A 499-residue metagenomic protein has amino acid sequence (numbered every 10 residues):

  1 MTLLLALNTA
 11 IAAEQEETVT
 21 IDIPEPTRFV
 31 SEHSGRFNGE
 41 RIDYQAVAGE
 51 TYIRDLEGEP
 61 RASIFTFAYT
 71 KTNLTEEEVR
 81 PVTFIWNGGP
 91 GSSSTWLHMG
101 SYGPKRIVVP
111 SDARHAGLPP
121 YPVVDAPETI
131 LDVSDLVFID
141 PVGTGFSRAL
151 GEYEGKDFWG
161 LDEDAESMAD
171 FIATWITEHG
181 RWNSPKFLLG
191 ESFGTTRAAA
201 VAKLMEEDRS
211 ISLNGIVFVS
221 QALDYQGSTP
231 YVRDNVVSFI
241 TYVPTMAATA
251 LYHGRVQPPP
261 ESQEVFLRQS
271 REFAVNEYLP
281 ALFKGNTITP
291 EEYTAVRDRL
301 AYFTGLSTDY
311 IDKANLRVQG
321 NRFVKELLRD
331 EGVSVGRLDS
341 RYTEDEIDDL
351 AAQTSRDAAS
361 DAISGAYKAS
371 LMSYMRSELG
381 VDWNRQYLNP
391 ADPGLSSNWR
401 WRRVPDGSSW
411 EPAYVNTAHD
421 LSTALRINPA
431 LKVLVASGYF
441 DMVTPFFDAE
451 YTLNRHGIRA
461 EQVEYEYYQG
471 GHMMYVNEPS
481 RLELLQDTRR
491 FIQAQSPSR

Functional and structural regions predicted by a protein language model:
M1-N8: Bacterial N-terminal signal peptides
A13-E17, G58-D157: N-terminal cap/lid subdomain of alpha/beta-hydrolase-fold enzymes
I23-L74: N-terminal cap/lid segment of alpha/beta-hydrolase-fold proteins
N87, V219-S220, D224-S238, T294 (+1 more regions): C-terminal subdomain of alpha/beta-hydrolase-fold enzymes, centered on the catalytic histidine and its supporting
R106-V109, E206-F303: A catalytic-pocket lid/entrance helix-loop region that shapes and gates access to the active site across common
L131, P141, F158-T177: Alpha/beta-hydrolase active-site loop
R181-F193: Alpha/beta-hydrolase fold nucleophile elbow
G190-K203: Glycine-rich nucleophile elbow surrounding the catalytic serine of serine-hydrolase chemistry
